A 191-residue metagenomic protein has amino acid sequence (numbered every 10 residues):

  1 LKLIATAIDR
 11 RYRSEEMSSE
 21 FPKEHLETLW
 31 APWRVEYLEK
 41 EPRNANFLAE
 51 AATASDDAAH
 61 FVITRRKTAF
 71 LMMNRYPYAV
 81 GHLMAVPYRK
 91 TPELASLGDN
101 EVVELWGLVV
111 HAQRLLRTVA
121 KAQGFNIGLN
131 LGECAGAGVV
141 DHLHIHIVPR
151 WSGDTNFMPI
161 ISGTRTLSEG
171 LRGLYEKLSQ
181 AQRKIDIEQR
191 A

Functional and structural regions predicted by a protein language model:
K2-G81, A85-V86: Active-site microenvironments that recognize anionic phosphate/pyrophosphate groups
S19-E41, P149-A191: C-terminal helix-cap and adjacent tail motif
N74-Y78, V139, V148-R150: Short glycine/proline-enriched loop/turn "hinge" motifs that connect secondary-structure elements and lie
M84-W106, I161-L167: Short histidine-centered catalytic/ligand-binding loop motif
P87, D141-I147: Catalytic metal-binding acidic patch
G98-A122, R172, K177-S179: Long, well-ordered alpha-helical scaffolding segments within enzyme catalytic domains, especially pronounced
A120-E133: A short glycine-rich, hydrophobically flanked beta-strand micro-motif that places a catalytic Asp/Glu for divalent metal
E133-V140: Acidic pyrophosphate-coordinating catalytic loop
